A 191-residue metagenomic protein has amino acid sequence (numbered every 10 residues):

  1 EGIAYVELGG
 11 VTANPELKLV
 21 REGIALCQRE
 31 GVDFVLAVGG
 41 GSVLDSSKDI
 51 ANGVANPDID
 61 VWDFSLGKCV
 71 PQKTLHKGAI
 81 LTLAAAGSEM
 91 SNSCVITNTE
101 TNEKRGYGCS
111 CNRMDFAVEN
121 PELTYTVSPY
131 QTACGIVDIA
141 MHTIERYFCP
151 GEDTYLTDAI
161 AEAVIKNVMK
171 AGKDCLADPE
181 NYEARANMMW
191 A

Functional and structural regions predicted by a protein language model:
G2-D58, D174-R185: N-terminal small/polar loop signature for handling phosphorylated ligands or for N-terminal nucleophile
T12-P15, S42, S128, T132 (+4 more regions): Catalytic cores of large soluble enzymes that bind and process phosphate-bearing ligands
K18-L26, S46-N52, H76-A79, A117-T126 (+1 more regions): Noncatalytic linker/hinge segments flanking ATPase motor cores
L36-G40, A84-A86, C134, W190: Short glycine-rich loop/turn motifs that provide flexible caps or phosphate-binding loops at active sites
N56-L156: A glycine/threonine-rich phosphate-anchoring loop and its flanking beta-alpha core in nucleotide/phosphate-binding
R146-A191: Active-site segments that bind and position negatively charged phosphate/pyrophosphate groups
